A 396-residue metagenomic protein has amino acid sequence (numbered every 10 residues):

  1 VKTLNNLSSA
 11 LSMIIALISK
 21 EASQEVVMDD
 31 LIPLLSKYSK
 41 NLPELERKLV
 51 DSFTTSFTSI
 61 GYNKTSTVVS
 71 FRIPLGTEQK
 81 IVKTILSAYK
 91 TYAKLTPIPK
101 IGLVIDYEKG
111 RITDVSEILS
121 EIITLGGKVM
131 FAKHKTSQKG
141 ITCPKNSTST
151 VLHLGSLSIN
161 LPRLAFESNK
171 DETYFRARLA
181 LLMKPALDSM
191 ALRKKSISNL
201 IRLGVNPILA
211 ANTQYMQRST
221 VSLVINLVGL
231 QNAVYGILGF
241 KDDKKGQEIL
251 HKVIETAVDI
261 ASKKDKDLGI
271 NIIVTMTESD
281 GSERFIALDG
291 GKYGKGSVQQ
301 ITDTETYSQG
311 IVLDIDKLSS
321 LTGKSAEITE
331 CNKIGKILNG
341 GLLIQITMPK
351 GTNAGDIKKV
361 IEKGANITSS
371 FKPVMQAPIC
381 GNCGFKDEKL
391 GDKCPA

Functional and structural regions predicted by a protein language model:
V1-S219, F240-D243, Q247-S262, K266-A396: Conserved catalytic cores of very large enzyme subunits
L223-G236, E255: Contiguous, well-ordered alpha-helical segments that form the cores/surfaces of helical PPI scaffolds
